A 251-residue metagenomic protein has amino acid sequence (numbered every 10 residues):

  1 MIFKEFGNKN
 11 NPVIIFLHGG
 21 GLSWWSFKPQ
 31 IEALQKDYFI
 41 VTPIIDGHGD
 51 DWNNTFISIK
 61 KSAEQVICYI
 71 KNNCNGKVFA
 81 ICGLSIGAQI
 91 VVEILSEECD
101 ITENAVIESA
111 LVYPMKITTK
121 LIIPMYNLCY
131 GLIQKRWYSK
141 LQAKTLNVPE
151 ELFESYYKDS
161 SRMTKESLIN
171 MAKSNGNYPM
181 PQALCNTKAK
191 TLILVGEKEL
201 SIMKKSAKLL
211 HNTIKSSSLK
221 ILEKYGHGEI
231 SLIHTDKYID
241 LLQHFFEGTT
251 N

Functional and structural regions predicted by a protein language model:
E5-W52: Conserved HGGG/HGGXW glycine-rich cap/lid loop of the alpha/beta-hydrolase fold
V41-C82: Active-site loop/oxyanion-hole signature of alpha/beta-hydrolase fold enzymes
G83-G87, V91: Gly/Ala-rich beta-loop-alpha elbow adjacent to hydrolase catalytic centers
V92, S96-E97, T102-L132: Flexible "cap/lid" loop of the alpha/beta hydrolase fold
K116-T118, L132-C185: Conserved alpha/beta-hydrolase catalytic His-Asp/Glu region
T187, I193-V195: Short beta-strand/loop motif that positions the catalytic acidic residue of the alpha/beta-hydrolase fold
E197-I202: Acidic catalytic loop of the alpha/beta-hydrolase fold
Y225-K237: Catalytic histidine-centered segment of alpha/beta-hydrolase-like enzymes
